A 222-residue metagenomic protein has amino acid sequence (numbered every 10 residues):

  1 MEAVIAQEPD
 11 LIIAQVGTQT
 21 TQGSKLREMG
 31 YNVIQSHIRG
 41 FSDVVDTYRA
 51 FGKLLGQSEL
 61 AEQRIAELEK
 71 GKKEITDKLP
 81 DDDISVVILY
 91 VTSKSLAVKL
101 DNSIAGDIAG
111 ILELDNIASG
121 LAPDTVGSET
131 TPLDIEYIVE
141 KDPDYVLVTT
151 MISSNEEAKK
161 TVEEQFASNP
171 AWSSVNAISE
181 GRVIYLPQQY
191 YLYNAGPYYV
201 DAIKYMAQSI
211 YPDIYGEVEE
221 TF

Functional and structural regions predicted by a protein language model:
M1-E2, P123-I135: Short helix-initiation/N-cap motifs at beta->coil->alpha
M1-L54, I135-S174, Q208: Acidic/His-rich segments in extracytoplasmic proteins that coordinate ligands and/or metal ions
P9-I12, V33-I38, A50-E62, S93-L96 (+2 more regions): Second-shell loop/turn segments in exported
Q15-V16, S36-R39, L89-T92, G120-A122 (+2 more regions): Active-site-proximal beta-strand/loop segments in catalytic clefts of secreted hydrolases
T18, Q22, L26, V44-T47 (+10 more regions): Stable alpha-helical elements in mature extracytoplasmic
M29-G30, L112, S179: Short, structured coil segments at secondary-structure junctions
V45-D46, K53, E62, T76 (+1 more regions): Structured C-terminal subdomain patch of bacterial secreted/periplasmic proteins
L60-D115, S119, G127, F222: Basic- and aromatic-lined ligand-binding clefts that recognize polyanionic substrates
